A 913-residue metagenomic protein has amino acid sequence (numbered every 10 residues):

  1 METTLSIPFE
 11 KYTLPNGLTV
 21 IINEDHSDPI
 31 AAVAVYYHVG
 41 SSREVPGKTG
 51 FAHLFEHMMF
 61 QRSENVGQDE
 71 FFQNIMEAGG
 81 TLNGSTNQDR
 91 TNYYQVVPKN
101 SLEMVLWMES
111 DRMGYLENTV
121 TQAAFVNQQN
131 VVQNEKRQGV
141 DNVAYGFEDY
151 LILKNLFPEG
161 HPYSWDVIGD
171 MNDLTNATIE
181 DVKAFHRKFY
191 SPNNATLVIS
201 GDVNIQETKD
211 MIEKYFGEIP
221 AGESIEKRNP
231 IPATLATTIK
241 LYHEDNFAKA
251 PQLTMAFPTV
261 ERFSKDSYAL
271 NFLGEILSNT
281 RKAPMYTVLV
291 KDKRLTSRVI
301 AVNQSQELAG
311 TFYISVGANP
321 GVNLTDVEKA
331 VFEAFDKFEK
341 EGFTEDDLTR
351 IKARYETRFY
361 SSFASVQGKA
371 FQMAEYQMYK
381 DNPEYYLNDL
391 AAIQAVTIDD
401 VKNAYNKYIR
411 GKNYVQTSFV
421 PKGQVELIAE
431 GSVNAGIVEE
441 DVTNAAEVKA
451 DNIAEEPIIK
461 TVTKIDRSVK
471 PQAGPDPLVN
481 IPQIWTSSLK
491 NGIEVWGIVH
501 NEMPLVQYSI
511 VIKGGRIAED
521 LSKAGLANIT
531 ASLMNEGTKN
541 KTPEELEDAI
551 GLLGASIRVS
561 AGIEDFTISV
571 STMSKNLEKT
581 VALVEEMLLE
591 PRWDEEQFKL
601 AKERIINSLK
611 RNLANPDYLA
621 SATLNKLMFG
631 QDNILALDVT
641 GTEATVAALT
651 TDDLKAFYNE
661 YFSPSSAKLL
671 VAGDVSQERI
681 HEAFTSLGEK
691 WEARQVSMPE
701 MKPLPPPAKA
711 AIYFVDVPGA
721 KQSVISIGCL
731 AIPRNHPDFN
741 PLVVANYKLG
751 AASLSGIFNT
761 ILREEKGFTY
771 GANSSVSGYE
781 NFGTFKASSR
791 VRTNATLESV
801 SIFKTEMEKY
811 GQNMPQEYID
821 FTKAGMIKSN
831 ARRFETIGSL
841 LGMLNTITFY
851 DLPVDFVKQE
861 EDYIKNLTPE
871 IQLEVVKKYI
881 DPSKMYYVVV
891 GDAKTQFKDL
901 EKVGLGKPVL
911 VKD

Functional and structural regions predicted by a protein language model:
M1-T19, N204-D245, T287, L387-I512 (+6 more regions): Proteolytic maturation boundary segments
N23, D28-E44, G50-L54, D69-Y115 (+17 more regions): M16 family metallopeptidases and their MPP-like homologs
M58-V66, Q73: Metal-associated gating/positioning segment near the N- to mid-region
S110-V120, Y215-E223, E333-G342, E586-W593 (+3 more regions): A common structural junction motif
V132-G139, I231-E244, K352-S362, T572-M573 (+3 more regions): Short, conserved secondary-structure transition motifs
